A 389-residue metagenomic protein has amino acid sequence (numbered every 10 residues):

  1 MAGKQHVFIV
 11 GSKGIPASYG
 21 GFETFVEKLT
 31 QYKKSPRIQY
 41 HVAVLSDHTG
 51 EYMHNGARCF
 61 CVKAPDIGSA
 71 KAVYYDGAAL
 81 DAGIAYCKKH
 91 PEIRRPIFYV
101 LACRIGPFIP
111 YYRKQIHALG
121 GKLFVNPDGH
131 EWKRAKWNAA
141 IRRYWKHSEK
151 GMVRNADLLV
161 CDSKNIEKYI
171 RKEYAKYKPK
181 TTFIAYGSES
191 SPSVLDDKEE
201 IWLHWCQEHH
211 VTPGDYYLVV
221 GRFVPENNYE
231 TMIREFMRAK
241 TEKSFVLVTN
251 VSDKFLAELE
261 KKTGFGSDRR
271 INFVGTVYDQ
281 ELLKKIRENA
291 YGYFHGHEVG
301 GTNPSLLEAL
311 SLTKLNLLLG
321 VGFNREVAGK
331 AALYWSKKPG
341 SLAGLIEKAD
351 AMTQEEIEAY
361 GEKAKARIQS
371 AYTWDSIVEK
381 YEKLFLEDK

Functional and structural regions predicted by a protein language model:
F8-V10, C206-N227, I233-K240, F245-V246: Conserved donor-binding/catalytic core segment of Leloir-type glycosyltransferases
V44-H48, S188-E189, V220, S244-L259 (+1 more regions): Glycosyltransferase donor-sugar binding loop
V73-I84, I93-D128, G301: An aromatic- and histidine-rich active-site surface loop
I141-L159: Membrane-proximal helix-turn-helix segments that form the acceptor-binding/catalytic region of lipid-linked
V153-T181, A185-S193, W202, Y381: A short, active-site helix/loop in glycosyltransferases that binds the activated sugar's phosphate group
K285-G301, K314: Acidic donor-binding loop of glycosyltransferase active sites
S311-L318: Short hydrophobic beta-strand element within catalytic cores of glycosyltransferases and related nucleotide-activated
A332-G340, K348-Q354: Conserved acidic donor-binding segment of nucleotide-sugar-dependent glycosyltransferases
